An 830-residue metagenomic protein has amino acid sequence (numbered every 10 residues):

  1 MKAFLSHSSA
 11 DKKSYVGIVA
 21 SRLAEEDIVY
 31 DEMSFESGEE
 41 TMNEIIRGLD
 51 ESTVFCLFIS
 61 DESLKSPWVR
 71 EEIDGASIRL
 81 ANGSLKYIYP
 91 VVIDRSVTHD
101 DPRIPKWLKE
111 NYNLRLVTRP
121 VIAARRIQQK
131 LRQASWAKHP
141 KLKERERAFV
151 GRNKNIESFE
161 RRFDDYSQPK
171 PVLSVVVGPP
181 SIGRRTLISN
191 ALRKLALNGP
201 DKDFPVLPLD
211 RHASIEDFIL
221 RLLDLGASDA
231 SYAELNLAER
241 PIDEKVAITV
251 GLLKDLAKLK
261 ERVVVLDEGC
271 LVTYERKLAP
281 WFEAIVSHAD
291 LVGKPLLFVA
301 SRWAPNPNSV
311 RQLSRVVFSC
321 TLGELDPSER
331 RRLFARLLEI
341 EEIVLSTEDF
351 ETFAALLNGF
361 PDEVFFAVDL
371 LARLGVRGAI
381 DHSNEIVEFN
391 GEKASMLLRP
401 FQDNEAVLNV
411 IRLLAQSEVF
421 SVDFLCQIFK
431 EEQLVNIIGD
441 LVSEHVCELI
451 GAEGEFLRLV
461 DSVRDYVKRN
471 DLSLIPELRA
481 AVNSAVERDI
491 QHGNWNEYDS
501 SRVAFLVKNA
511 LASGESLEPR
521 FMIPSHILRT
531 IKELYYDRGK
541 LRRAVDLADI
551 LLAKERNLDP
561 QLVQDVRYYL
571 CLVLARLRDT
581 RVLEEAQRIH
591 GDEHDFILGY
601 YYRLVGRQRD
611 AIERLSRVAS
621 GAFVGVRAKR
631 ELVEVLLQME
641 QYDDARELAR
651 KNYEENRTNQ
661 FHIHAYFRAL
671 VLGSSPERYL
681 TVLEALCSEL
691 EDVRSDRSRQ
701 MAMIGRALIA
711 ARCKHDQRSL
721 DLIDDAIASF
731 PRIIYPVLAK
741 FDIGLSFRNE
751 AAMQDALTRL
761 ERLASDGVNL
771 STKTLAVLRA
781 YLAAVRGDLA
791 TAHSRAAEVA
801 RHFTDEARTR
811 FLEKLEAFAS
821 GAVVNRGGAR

Functional and structural regions predicted by a protein language model:
M1-A24, L85, Y89-F163: C-terminal interaction surface of TIR/SEFIR-family domains
M1-F58, S77-K86: Conserved N-terminal substructure of TIR/SEFIR domains
A148, N153, P180, I380-E431 (+2 more regions): Winged-helix-like regulatory helical subdomains adjacent to P-loop NTPase cores
V177-F204, R302-P307: P-loop NTPase Walker A phosphate-binding motif
L187, S417-R542: C-terminal leucine-rich, beta-strand-based interaction scaffolds used for sensing/assembly
I215-L237: Conserved NTP-binding/hydrolysis module of P-loop NTPases
A233, L252-W281: Conserved P-loop NTPase "ATPase switch" module shared by AAA+ and STAND
R315-F318, P327, R336-G391, L408: Amphipathic alpha-helical "lid/sensor" segments that cap RecA-like P-loop NTPase cores
